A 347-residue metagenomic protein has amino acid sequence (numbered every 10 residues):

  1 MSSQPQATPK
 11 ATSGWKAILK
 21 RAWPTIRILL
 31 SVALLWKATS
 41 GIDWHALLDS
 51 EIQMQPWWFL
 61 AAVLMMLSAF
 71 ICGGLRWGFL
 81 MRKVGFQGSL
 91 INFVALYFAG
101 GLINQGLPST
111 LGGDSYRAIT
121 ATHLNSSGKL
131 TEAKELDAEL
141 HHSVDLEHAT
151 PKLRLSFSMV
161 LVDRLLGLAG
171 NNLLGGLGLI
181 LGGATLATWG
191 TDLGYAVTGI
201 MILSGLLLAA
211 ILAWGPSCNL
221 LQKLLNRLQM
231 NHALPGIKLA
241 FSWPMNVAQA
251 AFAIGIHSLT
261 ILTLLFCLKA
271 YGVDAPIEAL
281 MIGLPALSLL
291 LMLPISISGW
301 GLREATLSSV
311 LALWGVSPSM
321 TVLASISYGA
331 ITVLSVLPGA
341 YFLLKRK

Functional and structural regions predicted by a protein language model:
M1-F98, L181-M292, P318, A324 (+1 more regions): Predominantly cytoplasmic-facing regulatory/coupling regions of multi-pass membrane proteins
I71-W77, S109-A118, A138, M292-L307: Transmembrane helix boundary and interhelical junction motifs in multipass membrane proteins
I91-A95, S109-D114, S127-L165, V316-S327: Membrane-interface alpha-helices at helix entry/exit sites of multi-pass transporters
I91-H123, L155, L291-S296: Hydrophobic alpha-helical transmembrane segments of multi-pass membrane transport proteins
G101-L111, R164-G176: Mid-bilayer segments of alpha-helical transmembrane spans in multi-pass integral membrane proteins that mediate
T120-G128, A305-M320: Interfacial segments of multi-pass membrane proteins
L174-L186, L313: Transmembrane alpha-helix termini and helix-breaking/packing motifs in multi-pass membrane transporters
